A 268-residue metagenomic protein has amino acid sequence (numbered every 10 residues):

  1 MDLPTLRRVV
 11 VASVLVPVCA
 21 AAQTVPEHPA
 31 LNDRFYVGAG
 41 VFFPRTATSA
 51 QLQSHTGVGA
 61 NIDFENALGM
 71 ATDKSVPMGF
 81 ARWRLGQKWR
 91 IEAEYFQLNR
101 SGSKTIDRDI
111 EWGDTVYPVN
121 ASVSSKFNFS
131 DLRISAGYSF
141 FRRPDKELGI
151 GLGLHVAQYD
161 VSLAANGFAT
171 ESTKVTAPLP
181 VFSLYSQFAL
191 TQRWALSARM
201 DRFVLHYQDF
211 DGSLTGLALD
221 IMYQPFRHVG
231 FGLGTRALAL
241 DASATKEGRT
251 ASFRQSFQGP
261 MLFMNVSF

Functional and structural regions predicted by a protein language model:
M1-D33: Cleavable N-terminal export/targeting peptides
Q23-L98, M261, N265-S267: Short glycine/proline- and aromatic-enriched beta-strand/turn motifs that initiate or cap beta-hairpins
R34, K74-M78, F129-R133, A177-V181 (+2 more regions): Transmembrane beta-barrel architecture of outer-membrane proteins
A39-F43, A93-Q97, I150-V156, A198-R202 (+2 more regions): Transmembrane beta-barrel strands of outer-membrane/channel proteins
A39-V41, G79-W83, I134-Y138, L152-L154 (+4 more regions): Residues on the lipid-exposed face of transmembrane beta-strands in outer-membrane beta-barrel proteins
A47-K74, Q97-S130, V156-T176, L205-Q208 (+1 more regions): Extracellular/periplasm-exposed beta-strand and loop segments of Gram-negative cell-envelope proteins, dominated by
K88-I91, P144-K146, Q192-L196, R227-F231: Repeated loop/turn-to-beta-strand initiation elements of outer-membrane beta-barrel proteins
H155-R227, L238-D241, F268: Outer-membrane beta-barrel transmembrane domain signature
